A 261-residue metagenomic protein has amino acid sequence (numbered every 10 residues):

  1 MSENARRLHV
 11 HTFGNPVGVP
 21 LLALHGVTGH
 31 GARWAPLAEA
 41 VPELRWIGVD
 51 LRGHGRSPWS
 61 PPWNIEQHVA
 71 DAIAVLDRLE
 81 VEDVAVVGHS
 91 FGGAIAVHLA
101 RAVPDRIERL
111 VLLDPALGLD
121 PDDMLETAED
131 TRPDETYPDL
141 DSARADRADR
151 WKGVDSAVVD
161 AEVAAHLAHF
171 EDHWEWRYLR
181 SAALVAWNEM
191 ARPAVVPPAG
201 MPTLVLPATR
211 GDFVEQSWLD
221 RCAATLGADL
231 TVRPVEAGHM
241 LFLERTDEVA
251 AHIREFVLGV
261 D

Functional and structural regions predicted by a protein language model:
M1-L22, P42-L44, V81-E82, E236 (+1 more regions): Alpha/beta-hydrolase fold catalytic core
R6, F13, A35-E39, I47-V87 (+1 more regions): Active-site loop/oxyanion-hole signature of alpha/beta-hydrolase fold enzymes
G26-G29, S90: Active-site glycine-rich loops that stabilize anionic/oxyanionic intermediates across multiple enzyme folds
G88, G92, A96: Gly/Ala-rich beta-loop-alpha elbow adjacent to hydrolase catalytic centers
H98-R101, E108-L140: Flexible "cap/lid" loop of the alpha/beta hydrolase fold
P138-A191: Conserved alpha/beta-hydrolase catalytic His-Asp/Glu region
F170-T225: Conserved serine/cysteine hydrolase catalytic core
A237-T246: Catalytic histidine-centered segment of alpha/beta-hydrolase-like enzymes
